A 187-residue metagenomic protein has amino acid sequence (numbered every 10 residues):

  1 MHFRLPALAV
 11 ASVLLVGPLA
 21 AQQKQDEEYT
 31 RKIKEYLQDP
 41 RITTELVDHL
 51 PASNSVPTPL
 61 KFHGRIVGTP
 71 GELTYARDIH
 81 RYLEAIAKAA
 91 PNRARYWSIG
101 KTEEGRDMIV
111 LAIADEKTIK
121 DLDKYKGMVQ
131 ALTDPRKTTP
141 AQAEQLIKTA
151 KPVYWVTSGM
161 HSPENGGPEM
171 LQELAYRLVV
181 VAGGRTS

Functional and structural regions predicted by a protein language model:
M1-F3: N-terminal secretory signal peptides that target proteins for export/translocation
L5-P6, Q38: Generic early N-terminus positional signal peaking at residue ~5-7
P6-P18: Bacterial N-terminal signal peptides
P18-S187: M14 metallocarboxypeptidase catalytic domain recognition
